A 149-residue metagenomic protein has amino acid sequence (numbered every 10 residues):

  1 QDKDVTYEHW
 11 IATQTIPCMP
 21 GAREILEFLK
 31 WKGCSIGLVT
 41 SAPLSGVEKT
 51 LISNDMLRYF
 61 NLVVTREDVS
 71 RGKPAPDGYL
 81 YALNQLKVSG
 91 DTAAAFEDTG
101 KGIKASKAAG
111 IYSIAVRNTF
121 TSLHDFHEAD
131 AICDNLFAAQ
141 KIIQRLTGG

Functional and structural regions predicted by a protein language model:
Q1-D4, R23, E48, L80: Generic alpha-helical structural signal
Q1-E8, N61: Short, basic/glycine-rich phosphate-binding loops at helix/coil junctions that contact nucleotide phosphates
Y7, T13-Q14, S35-I36, E67 (+2 more regions): A generic structural signal for short
H9-L38, L44, E48: Short, acidic loop-to-helix structural element flanking the phosphoryl-transfer center in phosphate-processing enzymes
E27-F28, P43-L44, E48-G149: Asp-based, Mg2+/Mn2+-dependent phosphohydrolase catalytic module
